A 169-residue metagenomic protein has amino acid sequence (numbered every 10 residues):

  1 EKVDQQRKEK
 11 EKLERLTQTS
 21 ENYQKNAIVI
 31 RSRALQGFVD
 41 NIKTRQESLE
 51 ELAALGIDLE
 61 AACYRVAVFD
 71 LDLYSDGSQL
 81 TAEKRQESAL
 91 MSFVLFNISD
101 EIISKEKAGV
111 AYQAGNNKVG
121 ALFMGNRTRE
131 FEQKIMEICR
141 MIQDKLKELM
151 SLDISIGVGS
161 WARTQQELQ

Functional and structural regions predicted by a protein language model:
K2-E137, A162-T164: Interdomain helical linkers/hinges and coiled-coil/dimerization scaffolds that transmit conformational signals
V110-N116, D144-I156: Catalytic core regions of nucleotide second-messenger enzymes
M141, I156-R163, Q169: Cyclic nucleotide signaling catalytic output domains
